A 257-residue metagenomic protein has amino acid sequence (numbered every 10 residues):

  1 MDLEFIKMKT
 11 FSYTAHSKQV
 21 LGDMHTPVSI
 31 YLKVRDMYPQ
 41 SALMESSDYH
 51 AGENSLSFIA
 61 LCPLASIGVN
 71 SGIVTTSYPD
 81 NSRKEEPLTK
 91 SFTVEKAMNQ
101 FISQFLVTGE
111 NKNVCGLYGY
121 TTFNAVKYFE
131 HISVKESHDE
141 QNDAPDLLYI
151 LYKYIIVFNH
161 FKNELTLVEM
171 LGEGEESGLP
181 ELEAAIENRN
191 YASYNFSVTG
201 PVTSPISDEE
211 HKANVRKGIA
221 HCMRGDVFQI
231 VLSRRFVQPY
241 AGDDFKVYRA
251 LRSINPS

Functional and structural regions predicted by a protein language model:
M1-S257: Extended alpha-helical targeting/anchoring segments, especially N-terminal organellar/secretory targeting helices
